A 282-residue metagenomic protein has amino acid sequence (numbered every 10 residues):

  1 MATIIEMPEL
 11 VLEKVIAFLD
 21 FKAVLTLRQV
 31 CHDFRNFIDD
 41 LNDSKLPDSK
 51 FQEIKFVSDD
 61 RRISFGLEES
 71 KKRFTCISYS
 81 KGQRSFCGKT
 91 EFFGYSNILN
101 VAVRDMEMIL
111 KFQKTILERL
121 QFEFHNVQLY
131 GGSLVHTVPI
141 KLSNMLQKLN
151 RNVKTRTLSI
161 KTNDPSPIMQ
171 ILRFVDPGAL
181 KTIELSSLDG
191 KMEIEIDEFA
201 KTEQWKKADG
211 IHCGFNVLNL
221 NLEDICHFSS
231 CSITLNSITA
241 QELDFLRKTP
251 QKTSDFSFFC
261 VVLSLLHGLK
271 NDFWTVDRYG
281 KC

Functional and structural regions predicted by a protein language model:
M1-C282: Non-core capping and flanking segments associated with repeat-based/extracellular domains
